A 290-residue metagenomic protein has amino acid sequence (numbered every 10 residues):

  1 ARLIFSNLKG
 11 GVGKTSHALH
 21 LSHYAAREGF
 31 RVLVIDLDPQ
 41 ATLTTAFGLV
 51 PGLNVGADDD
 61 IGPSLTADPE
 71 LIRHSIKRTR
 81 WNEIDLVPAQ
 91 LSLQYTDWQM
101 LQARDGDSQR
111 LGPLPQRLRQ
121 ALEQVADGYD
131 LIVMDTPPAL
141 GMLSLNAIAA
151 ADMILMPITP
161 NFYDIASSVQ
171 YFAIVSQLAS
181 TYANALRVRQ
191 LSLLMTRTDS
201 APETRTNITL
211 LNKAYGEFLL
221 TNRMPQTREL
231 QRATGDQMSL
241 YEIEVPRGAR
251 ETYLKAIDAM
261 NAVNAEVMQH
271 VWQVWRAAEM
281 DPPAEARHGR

Functional and structural regions predicted by a protein language model:
A1-R290: P-loop NTP-binding core
